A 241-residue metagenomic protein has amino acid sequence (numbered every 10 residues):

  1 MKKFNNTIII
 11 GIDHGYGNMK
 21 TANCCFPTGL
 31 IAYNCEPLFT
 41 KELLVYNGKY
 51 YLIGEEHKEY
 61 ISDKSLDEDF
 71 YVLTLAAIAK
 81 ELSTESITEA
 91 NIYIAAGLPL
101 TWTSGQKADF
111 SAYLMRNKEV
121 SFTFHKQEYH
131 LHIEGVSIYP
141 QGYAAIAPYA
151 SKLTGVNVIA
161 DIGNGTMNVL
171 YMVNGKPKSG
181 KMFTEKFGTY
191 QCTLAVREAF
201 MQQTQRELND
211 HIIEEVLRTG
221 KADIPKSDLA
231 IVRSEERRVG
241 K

Functional and structural regions predicted by a protein language model:
M1-I159, N174-Q191, Q203, D210-K241: Nucleotide/phosphate-binding catalytic cleft detector across ATP-hydrolyzing and phosphate-transferring enzymes
I162-N168, R237: Ser/Thr-glycine-rich phosphate-binding loops at phosphate-binding pockets of nucleotides, nucleotide cofactors
Y171: A short helix-loop
L194, E198-M201: Long, charge-rich alpha-helical interaction segments
